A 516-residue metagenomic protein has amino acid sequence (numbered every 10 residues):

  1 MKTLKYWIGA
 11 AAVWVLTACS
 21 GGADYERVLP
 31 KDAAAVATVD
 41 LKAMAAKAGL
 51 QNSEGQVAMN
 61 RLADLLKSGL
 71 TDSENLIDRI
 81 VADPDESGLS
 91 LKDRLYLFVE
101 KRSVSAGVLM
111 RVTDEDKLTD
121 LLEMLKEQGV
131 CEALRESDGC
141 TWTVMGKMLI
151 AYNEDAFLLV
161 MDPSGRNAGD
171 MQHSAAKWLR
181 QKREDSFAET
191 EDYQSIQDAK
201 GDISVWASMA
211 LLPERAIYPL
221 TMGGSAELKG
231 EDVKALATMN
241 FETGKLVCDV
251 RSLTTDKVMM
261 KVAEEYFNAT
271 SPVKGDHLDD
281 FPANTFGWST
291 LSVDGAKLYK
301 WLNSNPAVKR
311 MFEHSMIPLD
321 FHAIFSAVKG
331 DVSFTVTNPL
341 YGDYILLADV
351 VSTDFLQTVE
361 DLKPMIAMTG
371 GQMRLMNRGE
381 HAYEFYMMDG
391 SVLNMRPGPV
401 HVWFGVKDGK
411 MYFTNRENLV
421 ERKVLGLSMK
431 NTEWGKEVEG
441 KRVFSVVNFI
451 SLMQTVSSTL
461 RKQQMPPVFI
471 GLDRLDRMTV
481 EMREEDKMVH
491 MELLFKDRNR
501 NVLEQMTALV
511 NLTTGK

Functional and structural regions predicted by a protein language model:
M1-T17: Sec-dependent bacterial lipoprotein signal peptides
C19-C131, E136-V144, S186-D343, Q357-Q372 (+1 more regions): Structural boundary/hinge residues at secondary-structure and domain interfaces
G55-R61, L65-D93, L125-T243, H314-P318 (+2 more regions): An internal, short helix-loop-strand segment that often contains or flanks glycine-aspartate motifs
V112-D116, P163-R166, V351-D354, R416-L419: Helix N-cap motif at beta-to-alpha junctions
A296-L298, D354-F355, L419-R422: Flexible loop/turn segments at secondary-structure boundaries
G342-V350: Terminal, regulation- and interaction-focused segments at domain boundaries
L347, E360-K363, I450, K487-D497: Exposed, low-structure sequence patches enriched in small/polar residues
E492-L493, N501-M506, T514-K516: C-terminal "exit" segments of structured domains
